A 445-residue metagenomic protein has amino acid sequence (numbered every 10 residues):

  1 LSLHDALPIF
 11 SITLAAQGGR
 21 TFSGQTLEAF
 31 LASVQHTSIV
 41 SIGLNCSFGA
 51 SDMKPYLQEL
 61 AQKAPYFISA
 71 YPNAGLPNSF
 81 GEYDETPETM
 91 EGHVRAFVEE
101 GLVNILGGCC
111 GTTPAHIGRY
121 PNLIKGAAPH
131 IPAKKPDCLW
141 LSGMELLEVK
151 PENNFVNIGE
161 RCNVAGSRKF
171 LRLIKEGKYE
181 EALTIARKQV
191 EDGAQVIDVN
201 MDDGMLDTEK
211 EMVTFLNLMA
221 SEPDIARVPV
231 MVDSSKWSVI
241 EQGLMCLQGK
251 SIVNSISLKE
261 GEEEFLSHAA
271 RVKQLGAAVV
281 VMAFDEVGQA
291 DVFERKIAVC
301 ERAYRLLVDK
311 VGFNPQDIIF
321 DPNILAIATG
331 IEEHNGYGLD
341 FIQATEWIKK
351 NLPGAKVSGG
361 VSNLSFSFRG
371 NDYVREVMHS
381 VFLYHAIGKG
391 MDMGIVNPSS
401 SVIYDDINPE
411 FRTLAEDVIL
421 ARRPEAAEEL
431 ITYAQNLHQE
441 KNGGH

Functional and structural regions predicted by a protein language model:
S2-L7: Short, small-residue-biased leader/transition segments that mark boundaries at the very start of proteins
L14-A15, G19-F22, P72-E88, V196-L206: Glycine-rich phosphate-binding "P-loop"
A16, R20-Q35, C46-A70, A74: Aromatic-lined glycan-binding groove of carbohydrate-active enzymes
F22-S33, T86-F97, K178-Q189, V377-L383: Short, acidic/polar
L44, Y56-Q62, G118-L206, M212-E222 (+3 more regions): ATP-dependent carboxylate/acyl-activation modules
L44-S47, G108-C110: Short, thiol/selenol-centered motifs that function as redox-active sites or metal-ligating centers
I68-E82, S362-G370: Active-site clefts of carbohydrate-active enzymes
